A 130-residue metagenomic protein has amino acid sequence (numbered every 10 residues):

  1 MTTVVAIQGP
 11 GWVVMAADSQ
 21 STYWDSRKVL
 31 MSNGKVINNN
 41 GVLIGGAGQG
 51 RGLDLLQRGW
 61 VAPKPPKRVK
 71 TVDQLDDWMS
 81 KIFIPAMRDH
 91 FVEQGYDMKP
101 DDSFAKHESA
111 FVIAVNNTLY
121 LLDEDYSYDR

Functional and structural regions predicted by a protein language model:
M1-A105, S127-R130: Conserved short S/T/G-enriched processing/targeting/catalytic segments and their helical context
P100-D123: Conserved phosphate-donor
